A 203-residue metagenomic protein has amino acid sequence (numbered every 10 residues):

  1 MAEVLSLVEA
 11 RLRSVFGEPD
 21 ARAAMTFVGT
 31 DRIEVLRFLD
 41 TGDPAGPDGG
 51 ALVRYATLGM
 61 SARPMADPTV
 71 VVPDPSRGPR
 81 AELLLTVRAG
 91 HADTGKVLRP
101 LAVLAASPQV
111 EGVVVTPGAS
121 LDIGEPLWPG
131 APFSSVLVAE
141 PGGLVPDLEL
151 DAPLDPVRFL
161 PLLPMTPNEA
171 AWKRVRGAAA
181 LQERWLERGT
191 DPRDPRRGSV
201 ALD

Functional and structural regions predicted by a protein language model:
M1-R80, L84-D203: Acidic, proline/glycine-rich low-complexity IDRs
